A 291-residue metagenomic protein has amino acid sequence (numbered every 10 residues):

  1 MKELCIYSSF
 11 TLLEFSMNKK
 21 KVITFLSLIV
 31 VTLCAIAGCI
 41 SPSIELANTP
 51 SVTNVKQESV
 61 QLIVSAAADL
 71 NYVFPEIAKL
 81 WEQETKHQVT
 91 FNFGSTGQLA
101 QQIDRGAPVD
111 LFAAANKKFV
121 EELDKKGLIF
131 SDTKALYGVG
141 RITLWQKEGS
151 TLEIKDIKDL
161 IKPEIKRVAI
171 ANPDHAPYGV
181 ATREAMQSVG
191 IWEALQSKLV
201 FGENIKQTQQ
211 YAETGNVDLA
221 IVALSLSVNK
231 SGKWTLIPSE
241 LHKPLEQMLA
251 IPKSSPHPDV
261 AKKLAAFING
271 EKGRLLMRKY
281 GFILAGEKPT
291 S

Functional and structural regions predicted by a protein language model:
M1-L12: Intrinsically disordered, low-complexity segments enriched in serine/proline and basic residues
K2-E3, M17-K21: Positively charged n-region of N-terminal signal peptides that target proteins for export
S8-S9, S16, S51: Serine residues within intrinsically disordered or low-complexity segments
V22-P42: Sec-dependent N-terminal signal peptides of Gram-positive bacterial secreted proteins and lipoproteins
A35, C39-E84, G97, Q101-R105 (+4 more regions): Exported/periplasmic ABC-transporter solute-binding proteins
